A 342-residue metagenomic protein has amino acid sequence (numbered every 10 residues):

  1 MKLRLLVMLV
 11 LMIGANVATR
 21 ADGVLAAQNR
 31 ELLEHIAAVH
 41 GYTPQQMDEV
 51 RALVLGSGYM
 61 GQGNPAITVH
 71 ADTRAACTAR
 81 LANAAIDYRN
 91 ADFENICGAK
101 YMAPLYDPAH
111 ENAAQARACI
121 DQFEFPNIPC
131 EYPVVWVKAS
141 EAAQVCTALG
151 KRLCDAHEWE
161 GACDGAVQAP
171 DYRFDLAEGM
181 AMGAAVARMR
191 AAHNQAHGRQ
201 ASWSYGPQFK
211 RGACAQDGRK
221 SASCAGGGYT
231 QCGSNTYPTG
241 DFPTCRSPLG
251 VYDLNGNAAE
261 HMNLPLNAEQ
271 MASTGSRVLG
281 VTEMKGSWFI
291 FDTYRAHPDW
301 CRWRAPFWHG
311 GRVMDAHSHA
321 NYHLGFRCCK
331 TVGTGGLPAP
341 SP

Functional and structural regions predicted by a protein language model:
K2-M8: Sec-dependent signal peptide recognition, specifically the positively charged N-region followed immediately by
V10-A18: Hydrophobic h-region of N-terminal signal peptides that target proteins for export in Gram-negative bacteria
A21-A38, P133-S140, T147-R152, C163 (+3 more regions): Disulfide-stabilized, aromatic/cysteine-rich ligand-recognition loop
G41-T43, M47-H157, C163, G256: A short glycine-rich, aromatic-capped structural motif
N95-G98, L105-Q115, C119, V145-C146 (+6 more regions): Extracellular/periplasmic catalytic domains that process cell-envelope and extracellular macromolecules
E124-P126, L264-L266, G333-G335: Acidic glycine-/aspartate-rich tracts in secreted/extracellular proteins
R152-R295, D299-W300: Functional-site microenvironments in short loops/helix caps that host divalent-cation chemistry
